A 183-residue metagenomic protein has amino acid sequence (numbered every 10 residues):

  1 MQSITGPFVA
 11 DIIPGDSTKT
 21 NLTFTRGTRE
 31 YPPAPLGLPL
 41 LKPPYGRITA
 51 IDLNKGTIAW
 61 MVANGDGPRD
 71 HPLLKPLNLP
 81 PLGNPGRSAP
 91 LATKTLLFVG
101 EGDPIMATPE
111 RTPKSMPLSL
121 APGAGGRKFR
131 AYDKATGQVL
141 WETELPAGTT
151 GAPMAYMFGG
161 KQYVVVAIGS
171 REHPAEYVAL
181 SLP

Functional and structural regions predicted by a protein language model:
M1-P183: Beta-sheet-rich non-transmembrane sensory/scaffold domains
